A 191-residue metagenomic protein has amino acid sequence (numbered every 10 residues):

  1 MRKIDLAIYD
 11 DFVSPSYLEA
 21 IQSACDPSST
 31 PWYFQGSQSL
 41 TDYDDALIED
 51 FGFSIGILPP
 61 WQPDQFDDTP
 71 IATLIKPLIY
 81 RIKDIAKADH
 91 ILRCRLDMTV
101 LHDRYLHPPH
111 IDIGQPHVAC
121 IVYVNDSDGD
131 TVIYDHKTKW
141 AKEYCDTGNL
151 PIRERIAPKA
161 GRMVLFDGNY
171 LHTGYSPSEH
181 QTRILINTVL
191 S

Functional and structural regions predicted by a protein language model:
M1-K87: Non-heme Fe(II)/2-oxoglutarate
D68-S191: Catalytic core of non-heme Fe(II) oxygenases with the double-stranded beta-helix
